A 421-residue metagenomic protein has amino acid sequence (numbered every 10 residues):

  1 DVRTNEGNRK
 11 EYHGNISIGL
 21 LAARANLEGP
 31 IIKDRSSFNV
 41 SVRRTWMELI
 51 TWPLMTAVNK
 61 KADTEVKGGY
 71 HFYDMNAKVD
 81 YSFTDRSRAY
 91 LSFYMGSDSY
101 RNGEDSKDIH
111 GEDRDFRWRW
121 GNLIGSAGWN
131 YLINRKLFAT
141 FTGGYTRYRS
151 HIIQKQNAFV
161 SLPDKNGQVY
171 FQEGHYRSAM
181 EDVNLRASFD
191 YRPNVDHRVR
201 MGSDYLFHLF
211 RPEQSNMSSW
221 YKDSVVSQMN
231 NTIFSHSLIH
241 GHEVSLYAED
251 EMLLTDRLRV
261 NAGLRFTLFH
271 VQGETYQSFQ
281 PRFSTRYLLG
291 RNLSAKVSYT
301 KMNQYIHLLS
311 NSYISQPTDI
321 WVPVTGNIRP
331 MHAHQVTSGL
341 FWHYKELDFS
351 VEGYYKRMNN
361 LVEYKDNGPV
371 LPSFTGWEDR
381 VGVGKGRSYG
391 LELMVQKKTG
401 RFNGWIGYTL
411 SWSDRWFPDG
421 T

Functional and structural regions predicted by a protein language model:
D1-E6, Y12-S82, Y90-Y94: Predominantly transmembrane beta-strands of Gram-negative outer membrane beta-barrel pores used for transport
R9, L21, I31-D34, S82-R86 (+9 more regions): Outer-membrane beta-barrel channels and translocator barrels
E11-H13, K60-E65, D108-F116, I124-G128 (+10 more regions): Extracellular loop and loop/strand-boundary signature of outer-membrane beta-barrel proteins
Y12-G14, L21-A25, Y73-A77, F93 (+11 more regions): Hydrophobic, lipid-facing positions within transmembrane beta-strands of outer-membrane proteins
G14-L20, V40-W46, L91-S97, F141-R147 (+7 more regions): Transmembrane beta-barrel strands of outer-membrane/channel proteins
D80-D98, R119-Q272, L288, S350: Face-selective signature of the C-terminal outer-membrane beta-barrel domain
S99, R149, N216, R291-V336 (+1 more regions): Surface-exposed extracellular loop regions of Gram-negative outer-membrane beta-barrel proteins, predominantly
R257, Y355-R357, T375-T421: Gram-negative outer-membrane beta-barrel transporters
